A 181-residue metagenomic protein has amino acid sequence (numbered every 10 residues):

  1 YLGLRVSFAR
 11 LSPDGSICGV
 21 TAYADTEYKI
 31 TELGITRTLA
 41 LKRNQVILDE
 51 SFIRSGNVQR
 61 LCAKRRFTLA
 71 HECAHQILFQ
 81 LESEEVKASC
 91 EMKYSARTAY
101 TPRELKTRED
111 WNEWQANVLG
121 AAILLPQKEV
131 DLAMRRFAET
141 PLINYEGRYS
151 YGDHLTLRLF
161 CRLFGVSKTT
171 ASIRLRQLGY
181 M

Functional and structural regions predicted by a protein language model:
Y1-M181: Active-site hotspot residues in diverse enzymes, especially metal/ion-binding acidic/histidine motifs
